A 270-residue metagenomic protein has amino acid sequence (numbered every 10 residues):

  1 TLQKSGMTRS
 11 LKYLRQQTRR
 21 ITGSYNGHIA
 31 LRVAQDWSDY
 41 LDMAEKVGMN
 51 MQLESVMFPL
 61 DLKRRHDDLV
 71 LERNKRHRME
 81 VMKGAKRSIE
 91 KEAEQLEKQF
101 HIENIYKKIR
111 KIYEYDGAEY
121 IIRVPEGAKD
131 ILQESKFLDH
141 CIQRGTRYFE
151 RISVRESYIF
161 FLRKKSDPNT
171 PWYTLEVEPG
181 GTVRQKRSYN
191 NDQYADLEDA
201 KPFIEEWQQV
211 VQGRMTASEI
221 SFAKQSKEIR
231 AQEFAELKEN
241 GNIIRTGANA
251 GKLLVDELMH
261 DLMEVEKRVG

Functional and structural regions predicted by a protein language model:
T1-G270: Glycine-focused motif/segment detector
